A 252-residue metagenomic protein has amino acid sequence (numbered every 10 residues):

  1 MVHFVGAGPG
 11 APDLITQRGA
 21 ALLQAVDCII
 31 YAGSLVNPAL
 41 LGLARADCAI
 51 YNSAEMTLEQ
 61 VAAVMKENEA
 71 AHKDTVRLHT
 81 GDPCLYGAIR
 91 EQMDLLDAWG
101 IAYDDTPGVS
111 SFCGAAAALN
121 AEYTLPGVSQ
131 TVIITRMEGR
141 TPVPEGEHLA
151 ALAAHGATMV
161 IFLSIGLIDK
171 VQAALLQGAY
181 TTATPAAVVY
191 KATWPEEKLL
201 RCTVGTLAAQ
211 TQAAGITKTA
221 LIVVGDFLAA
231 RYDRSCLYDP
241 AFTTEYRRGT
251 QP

Functional and structural regions predicted by a protein language model:
M1-V109, G114, A208: Class I S-adenosyl-L-methionine
V2, Q60, A71-T75, T131 (+2 more regions): A contiguous loop/helix-start segment that scaffolds small-molecule binding in enzyme catalytic cores
T16-Q17, S34, P126-V128, A183 (+1 more regions): Non-catalytic, surface-exposed connector residues within folded enzymatic/regulatory domains
A20, G42, E67, T124-L125 (+3 more regions): Short secondary-structure boundary/capping segments
Y31-G33, H79, R136, L163 (+1 more regions): Short beta-strand/turn micro-motifs composed of small residues that flank or help shape donor/cofactor-binding pockets
G42-L43, A118, A174: Residue-level signal for well-ordered alpha-helical positions
C84-H155, K198-R201: Class I SAM-dependent methyltransferase SAM-binding "motif I" and its flanking Rossmann-like core
